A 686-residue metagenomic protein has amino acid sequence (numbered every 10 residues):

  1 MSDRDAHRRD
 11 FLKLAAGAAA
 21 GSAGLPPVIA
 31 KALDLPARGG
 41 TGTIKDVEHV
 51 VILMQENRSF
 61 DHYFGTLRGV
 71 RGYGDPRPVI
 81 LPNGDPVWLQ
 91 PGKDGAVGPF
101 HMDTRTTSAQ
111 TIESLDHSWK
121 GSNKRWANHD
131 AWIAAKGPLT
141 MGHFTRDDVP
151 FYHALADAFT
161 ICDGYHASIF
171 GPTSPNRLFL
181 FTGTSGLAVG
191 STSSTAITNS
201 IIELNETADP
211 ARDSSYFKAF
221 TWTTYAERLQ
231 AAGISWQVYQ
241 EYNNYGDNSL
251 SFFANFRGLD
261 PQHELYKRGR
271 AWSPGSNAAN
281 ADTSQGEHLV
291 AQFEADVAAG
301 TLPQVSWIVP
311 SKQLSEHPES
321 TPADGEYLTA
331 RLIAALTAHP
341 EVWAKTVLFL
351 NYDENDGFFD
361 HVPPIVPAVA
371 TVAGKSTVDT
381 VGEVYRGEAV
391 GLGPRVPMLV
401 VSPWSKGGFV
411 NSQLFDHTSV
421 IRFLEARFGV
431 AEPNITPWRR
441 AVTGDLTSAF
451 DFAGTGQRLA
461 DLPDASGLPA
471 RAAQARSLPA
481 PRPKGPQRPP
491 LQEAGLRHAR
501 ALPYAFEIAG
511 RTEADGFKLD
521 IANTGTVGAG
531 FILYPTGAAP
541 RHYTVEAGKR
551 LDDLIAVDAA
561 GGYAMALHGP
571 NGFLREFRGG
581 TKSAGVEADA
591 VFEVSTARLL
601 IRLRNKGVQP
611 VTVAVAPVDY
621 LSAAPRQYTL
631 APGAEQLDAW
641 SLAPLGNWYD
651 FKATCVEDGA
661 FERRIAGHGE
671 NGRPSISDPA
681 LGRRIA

Functional and structural regions predicted by a protein language model:
S2-A686: N-terminal pro-sequences and low-complexity stem/linker regions of secreted or lumenal proteins
